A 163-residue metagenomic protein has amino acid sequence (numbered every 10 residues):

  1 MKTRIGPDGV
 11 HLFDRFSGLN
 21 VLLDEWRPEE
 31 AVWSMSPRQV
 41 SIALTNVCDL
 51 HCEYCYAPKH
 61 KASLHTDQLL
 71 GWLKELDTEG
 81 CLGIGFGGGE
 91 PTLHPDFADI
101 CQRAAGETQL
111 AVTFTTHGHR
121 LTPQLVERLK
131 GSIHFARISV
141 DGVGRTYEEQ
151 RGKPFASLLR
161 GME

Functional and structural regions predicted by a protein language model:
M1-K59, D77: N-terminal pre-core extensions flanking Radical SAM catalytic domains
P7, H11, R27-E29, L50 (+5 more regions): A generic structural micro-environment signature that highlights single residues at secondary-structure boundaries
C55-H60, T146-Q150: Acidic/glycine-enriched edge-of-secondary-structure segments
A57, H65-T66: Long, mid-chain structured domain cores
T66-F86, H94-E163: Radical SAM/AdoMet-radical enzyme domain recognition
